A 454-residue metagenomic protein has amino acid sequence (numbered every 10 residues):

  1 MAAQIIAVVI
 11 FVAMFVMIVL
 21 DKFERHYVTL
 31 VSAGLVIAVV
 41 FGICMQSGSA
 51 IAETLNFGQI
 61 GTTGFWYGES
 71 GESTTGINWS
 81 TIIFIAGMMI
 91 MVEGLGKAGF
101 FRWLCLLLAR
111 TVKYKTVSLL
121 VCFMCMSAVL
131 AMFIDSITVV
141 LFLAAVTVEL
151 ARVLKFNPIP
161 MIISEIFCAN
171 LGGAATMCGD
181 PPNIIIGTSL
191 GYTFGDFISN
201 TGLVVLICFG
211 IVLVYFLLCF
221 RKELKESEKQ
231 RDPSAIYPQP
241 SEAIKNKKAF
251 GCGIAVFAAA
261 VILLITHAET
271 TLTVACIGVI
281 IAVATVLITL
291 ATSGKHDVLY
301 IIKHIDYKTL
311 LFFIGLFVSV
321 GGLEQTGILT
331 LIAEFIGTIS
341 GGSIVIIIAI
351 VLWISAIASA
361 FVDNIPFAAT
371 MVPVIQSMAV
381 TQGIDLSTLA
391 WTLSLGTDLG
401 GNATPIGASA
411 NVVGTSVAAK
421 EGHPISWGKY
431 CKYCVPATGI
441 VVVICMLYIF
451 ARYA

Functional and structural regions predicted by a protein language model:
M1-W103, G202-F209, L213-E334, I425 (+1 more regions): Hydrophobic transmembrane alpha-helices of multi-pass small-molecule transporters
I10, V39, I83-G87, C122-M126 (+5 more regions): Membrane-embedded alpha-helical core segments of multi-pass
V16-F23, E93, M126-D135, I166-C178 (+3 more regions): Transmembrane alpha-helix interface/packing and boundary motifs in multi-pass membrane proteins, characterized by
T29-S32, V36, L119-S127, V140 (+9 more regions): Alpha-helical transmembrane segments of multi-pass membrane proteins, especially transporters and channels
G58-F156, F312-Q382, L386: Membrane-embedded alpha-helical segments and adjacent helix-loop junctions characteristic of multi-pass solute
T138-E149, I162, T176-L190, Q230-R231 (+4 more regions): Re-entrant/interfacial helical elements at transmembrane boundaries that shape and gate the permeation pathway
E149-K229, P233, S241, D385 (+2 more regions): Membrane-core helix-loop-helix motifs of multi-pass transport proteins
A259, A284, L299-I302, F317-V320 (+9 more regions): Generic hydrophobic alpha-helical scaffold/packing signal
